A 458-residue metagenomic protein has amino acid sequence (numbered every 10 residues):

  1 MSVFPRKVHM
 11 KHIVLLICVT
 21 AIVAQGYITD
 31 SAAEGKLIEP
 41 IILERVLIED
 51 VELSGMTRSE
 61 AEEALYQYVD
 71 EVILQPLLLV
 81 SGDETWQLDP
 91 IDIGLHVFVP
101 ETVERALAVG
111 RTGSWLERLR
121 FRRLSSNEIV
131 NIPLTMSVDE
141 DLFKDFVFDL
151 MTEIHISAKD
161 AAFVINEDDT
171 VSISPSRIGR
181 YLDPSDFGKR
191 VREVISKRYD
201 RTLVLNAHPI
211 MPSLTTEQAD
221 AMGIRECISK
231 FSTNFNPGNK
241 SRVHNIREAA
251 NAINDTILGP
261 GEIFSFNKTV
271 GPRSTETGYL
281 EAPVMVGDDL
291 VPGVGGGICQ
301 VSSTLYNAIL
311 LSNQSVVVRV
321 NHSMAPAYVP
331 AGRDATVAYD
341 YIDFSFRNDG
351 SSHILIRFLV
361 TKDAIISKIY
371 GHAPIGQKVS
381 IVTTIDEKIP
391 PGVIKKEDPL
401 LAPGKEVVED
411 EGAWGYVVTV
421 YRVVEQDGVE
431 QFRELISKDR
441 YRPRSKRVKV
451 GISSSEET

Functional and structural regions predicted by a protein language model:
P5-L15: N-terminal Sec-pathway targeting helices
L15-A24: Bacterial N-terminal signal peptides
A24-G26, S31-G35: Boundary at the C-terminal end of the N-terminal hydrophobic targeting segment
Y27-I28, D141, D149, S157 (+3 more regions): Well-ordered beta-sheet/strand-loop patches within structured domains
G35, P40, R45, V72-G179 (+1 more regions): Signal peptide-directed extracytoplasmic domains
L47-I48, E128-I132, V284-P292: Glycine- and acidic
I48-T57: Short, contiguous acidic and Ser/Thr-rich linear segments
A61: Catalytic phosphate/metal-binding cores of nucleic-acid and nucleotide-processing enzymes, i.e., regions that mediate
